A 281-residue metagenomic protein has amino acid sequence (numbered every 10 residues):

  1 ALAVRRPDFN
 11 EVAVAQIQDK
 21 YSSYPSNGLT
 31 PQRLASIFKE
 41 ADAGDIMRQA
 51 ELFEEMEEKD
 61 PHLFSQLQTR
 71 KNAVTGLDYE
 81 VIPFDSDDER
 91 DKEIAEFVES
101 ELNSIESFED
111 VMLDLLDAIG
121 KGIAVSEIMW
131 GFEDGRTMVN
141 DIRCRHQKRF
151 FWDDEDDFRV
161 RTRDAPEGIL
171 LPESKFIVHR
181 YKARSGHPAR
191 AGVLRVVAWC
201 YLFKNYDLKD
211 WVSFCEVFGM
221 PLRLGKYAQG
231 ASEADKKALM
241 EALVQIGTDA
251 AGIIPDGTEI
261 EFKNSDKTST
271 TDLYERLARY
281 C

Functional and structural regions predicted by a protein language model:
L2-F64, Q68-V74, V81-G257: Structured, contiguous alpha/beta core segments that scaffold functional sites
Y227-A231, I254-Y280: Extended, non-catalytic structural segments that build the interaction scaffolds of large macromolecular assemblies
L239, Y280-C281: Generic structural signal for hydrophobic residues
